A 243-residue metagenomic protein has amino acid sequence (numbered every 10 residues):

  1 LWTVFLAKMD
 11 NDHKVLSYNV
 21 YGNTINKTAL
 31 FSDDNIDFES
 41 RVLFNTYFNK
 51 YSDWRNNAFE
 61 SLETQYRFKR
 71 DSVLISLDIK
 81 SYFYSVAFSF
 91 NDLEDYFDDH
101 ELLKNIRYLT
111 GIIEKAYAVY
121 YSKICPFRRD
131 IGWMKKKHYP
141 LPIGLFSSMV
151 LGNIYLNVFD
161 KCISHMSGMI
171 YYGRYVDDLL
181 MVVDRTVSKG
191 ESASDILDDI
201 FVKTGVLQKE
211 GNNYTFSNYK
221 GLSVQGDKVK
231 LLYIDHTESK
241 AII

Functional and structural regions predicted by a protein language model:
V4-M9, V158, C162: Active-site catalytic microenvironments for nucleophilic, acid-base chemistry
L6-L74, Y84: Active-site-proximal segment of RNA-dependent polymerases
S40, F44-N49, R55, L62-K69 (+2 more regions): Intrinsically disordered, low-complexity acidic Ser/Thr-rich regulatory segments
V42, T46, K50-Y66, I106-Y121 (+2 more regions): Generic hydrophobic, helix-prone segments enriched in Leu/Val/Ile
L62-V176, L180-S194, S223, L231: Conserved polymerase palm-domain catalytic core
V187-I243: C-terminal polymerase-core module
